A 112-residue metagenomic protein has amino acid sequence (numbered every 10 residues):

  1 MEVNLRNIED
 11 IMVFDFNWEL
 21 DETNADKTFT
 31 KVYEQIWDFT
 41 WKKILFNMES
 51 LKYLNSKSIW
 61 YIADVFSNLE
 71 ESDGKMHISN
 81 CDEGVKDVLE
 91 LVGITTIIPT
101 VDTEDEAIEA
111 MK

Functional and structural regions predicted by a protein language model:
M1-D15: Short beta-strand/loop segment at the start of cytosolic alpha/beta domains
E2-V3, I108-K112: Short hydrophobic/aromatic patches at helix-to-coil boundaries
M12, L20, D105: Residue-level detector of flexible, active-site-proximal loop/helix-junction positions within diverse enzyme catalytic
L20-I98: Amphipathic alpha-helical interaction surfaces in cytosolic regulatory modules
E83, D105-E106: Acidic phosphotransfer microenvironment of two-component signaling modules
P99-T103: Short acidic-hydrophobic, aromatic-tinged amphipathic segments that line or gate anion-handling sites
